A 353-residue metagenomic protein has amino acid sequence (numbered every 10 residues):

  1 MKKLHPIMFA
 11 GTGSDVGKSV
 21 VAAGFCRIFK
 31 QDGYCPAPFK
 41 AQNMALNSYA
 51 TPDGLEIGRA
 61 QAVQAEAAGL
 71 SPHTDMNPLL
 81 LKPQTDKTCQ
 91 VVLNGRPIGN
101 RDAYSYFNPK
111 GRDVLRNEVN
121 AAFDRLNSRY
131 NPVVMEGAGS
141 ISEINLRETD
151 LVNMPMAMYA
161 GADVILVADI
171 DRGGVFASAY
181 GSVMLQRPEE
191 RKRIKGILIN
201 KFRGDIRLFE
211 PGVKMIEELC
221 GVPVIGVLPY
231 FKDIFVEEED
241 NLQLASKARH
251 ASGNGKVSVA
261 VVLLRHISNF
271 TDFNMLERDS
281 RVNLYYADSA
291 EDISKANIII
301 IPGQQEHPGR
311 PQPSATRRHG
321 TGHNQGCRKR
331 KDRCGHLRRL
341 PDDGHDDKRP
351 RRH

Functional and structural regions predicted by a protein language model:
M1-Q325, R349: Flexible phosphate-sensing "switch/lid" loops adjacent to ATP/NTP-binding sites across phosphate-transfer
C327-K331: Ser/Thr/Gly-rich flexible loops in soluble cytosolic domains mediating phosphotransfer, phosphorylation
L337: Catalytic nucleophile serine of serine hydrolases, specifically the conserved "nucleophile elbow" pentapeptide
L340: Extended Lys/Arg-rich polyanion-binding regions
G344-H353: A conserved active-site-flanking secondary-structure segment within enzyme catalytic domains
